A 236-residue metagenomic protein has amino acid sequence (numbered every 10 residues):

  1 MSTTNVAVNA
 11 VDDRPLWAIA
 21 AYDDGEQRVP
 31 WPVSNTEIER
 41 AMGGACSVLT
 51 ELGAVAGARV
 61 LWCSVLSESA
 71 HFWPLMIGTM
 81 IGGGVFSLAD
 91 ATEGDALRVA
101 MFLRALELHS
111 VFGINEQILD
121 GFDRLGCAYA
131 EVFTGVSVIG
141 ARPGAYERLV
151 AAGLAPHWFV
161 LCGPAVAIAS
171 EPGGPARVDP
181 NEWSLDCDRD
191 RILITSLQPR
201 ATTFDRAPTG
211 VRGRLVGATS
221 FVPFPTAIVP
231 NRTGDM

Functional and structural regions predicted by a protein language model:
M1-A58, S64-E68, A105-E107, V150-A151: Nucleotide 5′-phosphate-binding alpha/beta core
A18, R28, M76-I81, A130-E131 (+1 more regions): Hydrophobic transmembrane signal anchors and adjacent membrane-proximal interface regions, especially in viral
E26-E39, M76-A89, M101, A105-F112: Acidic/glycine-enriched edge-of-secondary-structure segments
C46, M76-I77, A100, Y146: Short glycine-/small-residue-rich flexible loop motifs, especially phosphate/cofactor-binding loops
R59, V85-M236: Active-site glycine/GP-rich loop and adjacent strand/helix microenvironment that borders small-molecule binding pockets
S64-M80: Conserved coil-to-alpha-helix start sites within the AMP-binding
